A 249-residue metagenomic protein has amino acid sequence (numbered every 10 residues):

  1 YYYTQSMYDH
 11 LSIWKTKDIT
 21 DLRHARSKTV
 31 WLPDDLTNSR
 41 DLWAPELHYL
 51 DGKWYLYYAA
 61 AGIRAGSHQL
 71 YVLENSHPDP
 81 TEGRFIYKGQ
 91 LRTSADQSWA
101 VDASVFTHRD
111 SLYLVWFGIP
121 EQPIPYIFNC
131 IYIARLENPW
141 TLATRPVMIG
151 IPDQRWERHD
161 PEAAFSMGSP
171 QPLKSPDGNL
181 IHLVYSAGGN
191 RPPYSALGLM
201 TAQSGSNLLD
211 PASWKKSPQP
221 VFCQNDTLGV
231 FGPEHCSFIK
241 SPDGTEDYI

Functional and structural regions predicted by a protein language model:
Y1-I249: Carbohydrate-active catalytic/glycan-binding domains of CAZyme proteins, especially the secreted or lumenal ectodomains
